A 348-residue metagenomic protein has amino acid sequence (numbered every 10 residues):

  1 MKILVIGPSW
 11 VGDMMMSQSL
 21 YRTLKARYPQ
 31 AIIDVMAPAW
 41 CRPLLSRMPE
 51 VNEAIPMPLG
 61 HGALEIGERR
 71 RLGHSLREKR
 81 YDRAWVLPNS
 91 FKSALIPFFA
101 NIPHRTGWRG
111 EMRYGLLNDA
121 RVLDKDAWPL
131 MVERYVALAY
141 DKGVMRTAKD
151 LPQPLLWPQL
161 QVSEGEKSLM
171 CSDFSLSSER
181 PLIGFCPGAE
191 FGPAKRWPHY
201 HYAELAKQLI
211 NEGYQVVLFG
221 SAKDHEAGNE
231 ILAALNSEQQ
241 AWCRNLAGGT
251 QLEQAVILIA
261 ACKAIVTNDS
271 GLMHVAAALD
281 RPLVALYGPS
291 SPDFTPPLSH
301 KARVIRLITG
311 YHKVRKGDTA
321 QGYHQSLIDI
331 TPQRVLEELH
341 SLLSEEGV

Functional and structural regions predicted by a protein language model:
M1-V348: Catalytic machinery of carbohydrate-active enzymes, primarily nucleotide-sugar-dependent glycosyltransferases
